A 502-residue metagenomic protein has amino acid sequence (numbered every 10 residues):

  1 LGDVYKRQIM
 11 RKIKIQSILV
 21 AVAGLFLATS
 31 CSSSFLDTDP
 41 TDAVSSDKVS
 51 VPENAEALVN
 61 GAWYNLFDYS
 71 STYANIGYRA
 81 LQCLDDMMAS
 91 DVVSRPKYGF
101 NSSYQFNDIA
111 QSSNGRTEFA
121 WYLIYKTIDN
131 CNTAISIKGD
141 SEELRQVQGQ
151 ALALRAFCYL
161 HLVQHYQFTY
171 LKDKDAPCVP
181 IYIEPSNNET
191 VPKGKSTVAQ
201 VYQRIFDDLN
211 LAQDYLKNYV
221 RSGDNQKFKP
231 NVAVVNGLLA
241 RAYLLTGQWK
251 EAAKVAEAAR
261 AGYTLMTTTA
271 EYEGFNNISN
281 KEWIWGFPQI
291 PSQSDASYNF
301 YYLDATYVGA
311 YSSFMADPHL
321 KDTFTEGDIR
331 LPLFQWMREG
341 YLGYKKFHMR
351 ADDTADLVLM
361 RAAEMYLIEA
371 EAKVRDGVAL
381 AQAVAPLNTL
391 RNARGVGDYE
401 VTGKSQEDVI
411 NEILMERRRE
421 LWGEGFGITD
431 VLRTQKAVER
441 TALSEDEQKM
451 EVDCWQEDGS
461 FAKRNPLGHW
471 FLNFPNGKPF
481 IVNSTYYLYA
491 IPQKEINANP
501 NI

Functional and structural regions predicted by a protein language model:
L1-Y5: Short, small-residue-biased leader/transition segments that mark boundaries at the very start of proteins
M10-I15, L25-E53, I205, A240 (+1 more regions): Bacterial Sec-dependent N-terminal signal peptides
C31-L81, F324, Y399, G403 (+2 more regions): Membrane-proximal, proline-rich intrinsically disordered regions
S45-D47, Y73-S90, Q167-V179, N218-Y298 (+1 more regions): Short, surface-exposed recognition loops and adjoining beta-strand edges that mediate ligand/DNA contacts, enriched
V59, F67-S71, M87, Q200 (+6 more regions): Extended ligand-binding clefts on enzyme/binding-domain cores
P96-Y166, S196-A199, L209, D214-K217 (+4 more regions): Conserved, well-structured interaction surfaces
Y202, W249, A379-L380: TPR-repeat structural position
